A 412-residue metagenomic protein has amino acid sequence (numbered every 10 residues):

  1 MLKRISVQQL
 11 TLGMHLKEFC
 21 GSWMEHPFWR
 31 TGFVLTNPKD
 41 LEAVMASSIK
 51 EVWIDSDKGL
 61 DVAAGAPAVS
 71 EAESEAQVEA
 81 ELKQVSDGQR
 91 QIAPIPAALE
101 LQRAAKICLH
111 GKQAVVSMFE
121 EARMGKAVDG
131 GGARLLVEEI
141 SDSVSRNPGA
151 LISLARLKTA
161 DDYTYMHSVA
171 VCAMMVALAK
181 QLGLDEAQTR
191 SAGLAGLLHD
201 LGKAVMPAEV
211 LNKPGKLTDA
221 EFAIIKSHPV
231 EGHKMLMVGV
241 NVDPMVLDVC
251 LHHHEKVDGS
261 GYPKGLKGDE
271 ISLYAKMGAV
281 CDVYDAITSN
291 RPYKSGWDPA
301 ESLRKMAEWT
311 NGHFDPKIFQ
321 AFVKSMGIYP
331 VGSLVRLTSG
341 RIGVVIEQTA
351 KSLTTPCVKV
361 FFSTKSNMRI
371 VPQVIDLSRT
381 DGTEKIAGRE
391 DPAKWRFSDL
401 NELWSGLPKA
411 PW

Functional and structural regions predicted by a protein language model:
M1-V128, I386-W412: Membrane-cytosol interface segments
A98-W412: Histidine- and acidic-residue-rich, metal-dependent catalytic cores
